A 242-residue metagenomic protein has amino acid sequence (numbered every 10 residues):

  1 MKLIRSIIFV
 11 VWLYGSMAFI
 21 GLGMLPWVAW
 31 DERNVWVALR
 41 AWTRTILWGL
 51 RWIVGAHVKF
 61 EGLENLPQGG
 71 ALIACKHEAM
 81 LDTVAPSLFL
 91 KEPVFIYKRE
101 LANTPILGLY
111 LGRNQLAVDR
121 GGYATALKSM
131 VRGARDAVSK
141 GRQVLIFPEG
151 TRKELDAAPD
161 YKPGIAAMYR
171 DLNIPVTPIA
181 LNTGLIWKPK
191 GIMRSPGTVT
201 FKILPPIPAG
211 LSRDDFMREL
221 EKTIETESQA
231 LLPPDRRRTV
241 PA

Functional and structural regions predicted by a protein language model:
M1-I8, W12, S16-F19, G23 (+1 more regions): Membrane-interacting alpha-helical segments
L3-I4, K128-A242: Non-catalytic C-terminal accessory region of glycerolipid acyltransferases and related lyso-lipid remodeling enzymes
M17, G21-A41, R51-I53, Q68-A124: Catalytic core of membrane glycerolipid acyltransferases/transacylases, capturing the structured, soluble-facing
W52-E61, L127-K128, N182-L185: Short gly/ser/thr-rich secondary-structure transition/capping motifs
F60, I73, F95-I96, F201-I203: Generic preference for hydrophobic
E61, I96-K98, R120, P148 (+1 more regions): Thr-Gly-centered strand-to-loop micro-motif
G62-L66: Glycine-rich helix-loop-beta junction characteristic of Rossmann-like nucleotide cofactor-binding loops
